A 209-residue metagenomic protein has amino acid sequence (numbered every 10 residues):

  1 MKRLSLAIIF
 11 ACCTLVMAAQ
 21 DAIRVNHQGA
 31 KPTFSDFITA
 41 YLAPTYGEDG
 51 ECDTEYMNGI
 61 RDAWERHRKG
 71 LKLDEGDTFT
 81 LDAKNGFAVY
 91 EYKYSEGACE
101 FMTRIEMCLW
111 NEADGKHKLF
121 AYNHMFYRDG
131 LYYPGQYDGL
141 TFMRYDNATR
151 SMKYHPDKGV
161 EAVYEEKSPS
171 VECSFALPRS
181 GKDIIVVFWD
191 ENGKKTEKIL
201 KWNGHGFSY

Functional and structural regions predicted by a protein language model:
M1-I23: Bacterial Sec-dependent N-terminal signal peptides
Q20-W110: Terminal domain-start segments
G29, G50, G86, E96-E100 (+6 more regions): Intrinsic-disorder/low-complexity loop/linker signature
V89-K93, A121-Y127, I184-E191: Short beta-strand segments that buttress and anchor functional surface loops
E100-I105, F120, D129-L140, P169-V171 (+1 more regions): Short, surface-exposed coil-to-beta transition loops
R104-D114, E172-S180: Structural signature of eukaryotic scaffold interfaces centered on beta-propeller domains
G115-H155: Mid-length scaffold segments of soluble, non-membrane domains
S151-Y209: Short aromatic loop motif centered on NTY/YTY
